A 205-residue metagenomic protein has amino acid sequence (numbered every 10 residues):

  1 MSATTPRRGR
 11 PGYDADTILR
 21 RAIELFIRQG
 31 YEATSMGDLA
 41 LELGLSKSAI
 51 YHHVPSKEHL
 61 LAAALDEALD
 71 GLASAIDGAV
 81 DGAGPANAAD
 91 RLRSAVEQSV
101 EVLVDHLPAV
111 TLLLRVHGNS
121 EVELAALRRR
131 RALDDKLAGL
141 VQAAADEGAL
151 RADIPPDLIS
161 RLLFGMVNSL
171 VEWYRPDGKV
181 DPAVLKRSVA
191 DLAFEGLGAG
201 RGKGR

Functional and structural regions predicted by a protein language model:
M1-Y13, R201-R205: N-terminal intrinsically disordered/low-complexity leader segments
T17, R21, L25-H59, A63: Helix-turn-helix
H59, S94, V100-G139, D146 (+1 more regions): Short secondary-structure transition hinges
A63, D77-D105, S160-L163: Hydrophobic alpha-helical connector segments
D66-L72: Short, basic, alpha-helical segments at the C-terminal edge of helix-turn-helix-like DNA-binding modules
P85, R131-I159, Y174-D177, L197-G200: Hydrophobic alpha-helical bundle segments that form small-molecule/ligand-binding pockets
D90-S94, L124-R129, D146-L162, V180-S188 (+1 more regions): All-alpha amphipathic helical-bundle segments outside canonical DNA-binding/catalytic cores that form hydrophobic
V102-D105, L112, G139, A143 (+2 more regions): Amphipathic C-terminal alpha-helical segment
